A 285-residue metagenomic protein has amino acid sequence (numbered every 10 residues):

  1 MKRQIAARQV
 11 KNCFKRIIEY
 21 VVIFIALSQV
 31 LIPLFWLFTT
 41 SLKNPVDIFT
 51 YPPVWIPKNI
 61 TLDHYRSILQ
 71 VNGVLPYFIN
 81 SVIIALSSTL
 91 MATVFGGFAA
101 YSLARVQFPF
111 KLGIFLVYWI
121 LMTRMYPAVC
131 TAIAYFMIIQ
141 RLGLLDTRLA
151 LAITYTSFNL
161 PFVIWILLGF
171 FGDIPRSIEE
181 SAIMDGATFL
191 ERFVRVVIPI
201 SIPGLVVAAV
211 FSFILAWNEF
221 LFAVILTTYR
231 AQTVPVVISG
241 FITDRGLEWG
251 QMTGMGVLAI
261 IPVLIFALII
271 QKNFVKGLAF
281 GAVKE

Functional and structural regions predicted by a protein language model:
M1-I5: N-terminal Lys/Arg-rich, disordered targeting/topogenic segments
A7-K11, K15-E285: A structural signal for multi-pass alpha-helical bundles of membrane permease subunits that mediate small-molecule
